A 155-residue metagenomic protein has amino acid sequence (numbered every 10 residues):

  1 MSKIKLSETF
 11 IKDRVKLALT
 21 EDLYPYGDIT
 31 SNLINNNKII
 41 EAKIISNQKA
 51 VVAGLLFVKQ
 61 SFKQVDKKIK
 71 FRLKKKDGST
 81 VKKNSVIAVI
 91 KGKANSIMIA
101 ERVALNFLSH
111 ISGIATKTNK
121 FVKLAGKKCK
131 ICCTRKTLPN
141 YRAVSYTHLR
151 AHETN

Functional and structural regions predicted by a protein language model:
S2-R150: Acidic/glycine-rich phosphate/pyrophosphate-binding loops and surrounding catalytic core that coordinate Mg2+
A151-N155: A short, hydrophobic C-terminal helix/tail in secreted or cell-surface proteins
